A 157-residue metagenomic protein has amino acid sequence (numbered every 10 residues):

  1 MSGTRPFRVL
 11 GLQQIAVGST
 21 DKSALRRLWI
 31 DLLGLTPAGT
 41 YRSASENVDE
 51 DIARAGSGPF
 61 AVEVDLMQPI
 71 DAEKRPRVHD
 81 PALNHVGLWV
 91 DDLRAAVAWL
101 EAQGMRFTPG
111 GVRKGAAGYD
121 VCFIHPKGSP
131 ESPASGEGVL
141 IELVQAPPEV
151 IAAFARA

Functional and structural regions predicted by a protein language model:
M1-R26, L83-V90, V144-A157: N-terminal beta-strand motif that seeds the catalytic metal site of vicinal oxygen chelate
S2-R8, I52-A53, V97-A157: Vicinal oxygen chelate
G11-T20, D51-G56, R75-L100, K127: Vicinal oxygen chelate
D21-T36, A96-Q103: Amphipathic alpha-helical segments
R42-E46: Short glycine/proline-centered loop/turn elements that form peptide/ligand docking sites
N47, S57-V62, P130-E137: Short, solvent-exposed loop/turn segments that connect beta-strands within catalytic domains and beta-strand-rich
I70-N84, T108-G110, G118-D120: A cross-kingdom feature marking solvent-exposed beta-strand/loop segments within repeated, beta-rich binding/scaffold
